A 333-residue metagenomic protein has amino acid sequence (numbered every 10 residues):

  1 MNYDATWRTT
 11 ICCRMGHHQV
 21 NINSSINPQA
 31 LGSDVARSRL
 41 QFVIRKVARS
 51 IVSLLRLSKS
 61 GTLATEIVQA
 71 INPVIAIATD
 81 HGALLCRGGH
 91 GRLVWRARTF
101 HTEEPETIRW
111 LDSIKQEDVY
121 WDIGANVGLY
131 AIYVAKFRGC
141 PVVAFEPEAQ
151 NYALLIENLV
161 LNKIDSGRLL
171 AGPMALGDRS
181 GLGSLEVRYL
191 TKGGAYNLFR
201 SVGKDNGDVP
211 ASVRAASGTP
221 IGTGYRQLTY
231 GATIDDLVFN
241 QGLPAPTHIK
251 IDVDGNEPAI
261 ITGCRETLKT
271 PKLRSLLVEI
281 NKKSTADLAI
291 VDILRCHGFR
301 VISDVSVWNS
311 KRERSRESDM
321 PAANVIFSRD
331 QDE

Functional and structural regions predicted by a protein language model:
N2-R168, S217-L228, F239, V301-E333: S-adenosyl-L-methionine
R98-W121, S184, R200-P271, K283-L288 (+1 more regions): Short internal loop-to-helix segment that lines adenine-nucleotide cofactor pockets
A125-V127, A149, L176-D178, V253-E257 (+1 more regions): Short, glycine/acidic-enriched loop or turn micro-motifs at the edges of active sites
L129-I132, A153, G181, P258-T262: Short N-terminal helix/helix-N-cap motif within the alpha/beta-hydrolase-1
V160, I164, L169-T191: Core alpha/beta nucleotide-donor-binding catalytic domains of modification enzymes
V160-N162, E186-T191, L268, I293-C296 (+1 more regions): Short, hinge-like loop/turn segments at secondary-structure boundaries
N197-S201, D332-E333: Flexible, glycine-/basic-rich loop-and-beta segments that form/coincide with the SAM-dependent methyltransferase
L273-I280: Conserved beta-strand signature within the Rossmann-like core of class I S-adenosyl-L-methionine
